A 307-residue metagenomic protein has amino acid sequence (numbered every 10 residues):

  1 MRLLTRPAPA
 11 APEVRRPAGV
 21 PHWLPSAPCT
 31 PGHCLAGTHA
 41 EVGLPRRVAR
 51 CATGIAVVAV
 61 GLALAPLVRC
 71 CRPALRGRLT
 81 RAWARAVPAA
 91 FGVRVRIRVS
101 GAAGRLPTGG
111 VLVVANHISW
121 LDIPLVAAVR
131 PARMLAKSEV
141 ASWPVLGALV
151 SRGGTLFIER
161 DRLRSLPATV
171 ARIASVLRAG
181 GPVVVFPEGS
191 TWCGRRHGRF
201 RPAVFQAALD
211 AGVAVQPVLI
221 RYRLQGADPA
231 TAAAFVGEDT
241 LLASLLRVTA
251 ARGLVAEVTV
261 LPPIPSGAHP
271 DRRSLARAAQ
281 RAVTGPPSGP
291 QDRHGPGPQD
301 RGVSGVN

Functional and structural regions predicted by a protein language model:
M1-G37, R96-G101, I123, P202-A203 (+6 more regions): Soluble, non-transmembrane catalytic domains of enzymes that act on hydrophobic metabolites at membranes
R2-L4, P66-A128, A136, G295-D300 (+1 more regions): N-terminal signal-anchor transmembrane helix
H33-R96, A148-G153: A transmembrane-helix-recognition feature enriched in membrane-embedded lipid enzymes and envelope glyco-/phospholipid
G109-A115, T155, G181-P187: Generic beta-sheet signal
I118-R172: Membrane-embedded segments
V145-G147, R162, R195-P270, A278: A cross-family acyltransferase "interaction/gating" segment
V176-F205: Catalytic-site beta-strand/loop segments enriched in glycine and acidic/polar residues
